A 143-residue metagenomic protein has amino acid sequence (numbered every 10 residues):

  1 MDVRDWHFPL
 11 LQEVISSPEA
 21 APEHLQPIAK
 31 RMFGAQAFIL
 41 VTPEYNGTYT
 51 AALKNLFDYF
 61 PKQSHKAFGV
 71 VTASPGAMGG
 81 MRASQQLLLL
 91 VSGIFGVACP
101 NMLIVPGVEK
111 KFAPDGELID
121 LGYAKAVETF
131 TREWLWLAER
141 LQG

Functional and structural regions predicted by a protein language model:
M1-D58, E117-G143: N-terminal beta1-alpha1-beta2 submodule of the flavodoxin-like/Rossmannoid cofactor-binding fold
M1-L10, P61-Q63, F95-P114: Mobile beta-alpha loop/short-helix "lid" or hinge segments that flank ligand
A37-F38, H65-G69: Short, surface-exposed connector motifs at secondary-structure boundaries
P43, T72-G76, F112: Short glycine- and Lys/Arg-enriched binding-loop motifs that mark or flank ligand-binding interfaces
N55-Q63, L89-G93: A glycine- and small-aliphatic-rich helix-loop capping segment at beta-alpha/alpha-beta transitions that lines
F68-G107, L118-K125: Short, glycine-/small-residue-rich phosphate/pyrophosphate-handling segment
